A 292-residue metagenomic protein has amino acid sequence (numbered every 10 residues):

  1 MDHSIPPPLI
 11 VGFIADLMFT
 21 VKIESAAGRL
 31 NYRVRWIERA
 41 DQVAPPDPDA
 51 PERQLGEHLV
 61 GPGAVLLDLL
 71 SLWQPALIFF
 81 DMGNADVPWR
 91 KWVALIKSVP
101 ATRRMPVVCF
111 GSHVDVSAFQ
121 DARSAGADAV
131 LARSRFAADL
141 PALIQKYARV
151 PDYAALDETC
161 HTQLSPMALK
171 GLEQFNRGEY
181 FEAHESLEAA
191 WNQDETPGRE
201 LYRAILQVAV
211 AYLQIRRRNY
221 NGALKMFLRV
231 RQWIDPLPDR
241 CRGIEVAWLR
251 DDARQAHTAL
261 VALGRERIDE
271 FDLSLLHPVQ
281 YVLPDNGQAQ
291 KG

Functional and structural regions predicted by a protein language model:
H58-L66, A76-I96: Conserved phosphotransfer microenvironments
V114-D128: Alpha4 helix (beta4-alpha4-beta5 surface) of REC/receiver domains from two-component response regulators
S124-A142: Output/docking surface of receiver
T162-S186: Alpha-helical segment of the N-proximal tetratricopeptide repeat
L169, Y202, A209, R216 (+2 more regions): "A position-specific structural signal for the A-helix of alpha-solenoid helical repeats
Y220-P238: TPR/TPR-like (Sel1-like) alpha-helical repeat modules
